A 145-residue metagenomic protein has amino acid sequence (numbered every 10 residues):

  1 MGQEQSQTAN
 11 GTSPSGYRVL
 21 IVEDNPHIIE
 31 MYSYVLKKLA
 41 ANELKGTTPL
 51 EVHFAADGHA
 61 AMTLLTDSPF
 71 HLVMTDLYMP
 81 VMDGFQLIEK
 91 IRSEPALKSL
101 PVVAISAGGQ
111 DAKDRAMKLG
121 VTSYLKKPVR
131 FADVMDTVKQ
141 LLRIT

Functional and structural regions predicted by a protein language model:
E23: Conserved acidic carboxylate
P26-H53: Two-component/phosphorelay signaling modules centered on CheY-like receiver
G46-L72: Acidic, metal-coordinating helix/loop segments flanking the phosphotransfer/catalytic sites of two-component signaling
D76: Active-site residues of response regulator receiver
M79: Receiver (REC) domain active-site loop signature in two-component systems and cognate sites in sensor histidine kinases
V129-K139: C-terminal output helix
